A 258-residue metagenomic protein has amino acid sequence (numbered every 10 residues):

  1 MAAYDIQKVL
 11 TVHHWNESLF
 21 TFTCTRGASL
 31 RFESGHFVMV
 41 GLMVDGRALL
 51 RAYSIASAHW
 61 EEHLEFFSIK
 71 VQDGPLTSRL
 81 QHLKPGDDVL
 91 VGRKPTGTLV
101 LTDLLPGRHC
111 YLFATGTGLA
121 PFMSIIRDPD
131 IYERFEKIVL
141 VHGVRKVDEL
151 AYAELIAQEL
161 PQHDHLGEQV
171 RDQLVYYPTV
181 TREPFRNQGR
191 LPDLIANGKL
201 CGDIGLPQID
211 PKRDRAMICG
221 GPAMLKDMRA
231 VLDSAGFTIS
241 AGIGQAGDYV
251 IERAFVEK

Functional and structural regions predicted by a protein language model:
A2-A3, V141, D148-K258: Reductase modules of NAD(P)H-dependent flavoproteins
A2-D87: Ferredoxin-reductase
G35, G118, G221: Short, conserved phosphate/pyrophosphate- and ester-handling motifs at nucleotide-, phospho-/glycolipid
P95-L105: A short, basic/flexible loop-to-alpha-helix module at the beginning of a structural domain
L104-H109, P211-K212: Short helix-loop-beta connector
G107, Y132-I138: Conserved S-adenosyl-L-methionine
T115-P121: Ser/Thr-glycine-rich phosphate-binding loops at phosphate-binding pockets of nucleotides, nucleotide cofactors
P121-E133: Histidine-anchored nucleotide/phosphate-binding helix
